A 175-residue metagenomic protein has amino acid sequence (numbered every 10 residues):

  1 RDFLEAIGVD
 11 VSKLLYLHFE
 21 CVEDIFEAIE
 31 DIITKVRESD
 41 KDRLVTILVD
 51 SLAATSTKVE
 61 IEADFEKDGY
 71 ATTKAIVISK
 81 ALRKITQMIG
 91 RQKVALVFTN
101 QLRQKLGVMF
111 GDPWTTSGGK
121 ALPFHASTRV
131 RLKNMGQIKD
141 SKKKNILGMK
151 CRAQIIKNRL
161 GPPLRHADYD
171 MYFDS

Functional and structural regions predicted by a protein language model:
R1-I76, K80, K84: Conserved inter-motif catalytic segment of the P-loop NTP-binding fold
A71-D174: Phosphate-binding/switch region of NTP-binding enzymes
